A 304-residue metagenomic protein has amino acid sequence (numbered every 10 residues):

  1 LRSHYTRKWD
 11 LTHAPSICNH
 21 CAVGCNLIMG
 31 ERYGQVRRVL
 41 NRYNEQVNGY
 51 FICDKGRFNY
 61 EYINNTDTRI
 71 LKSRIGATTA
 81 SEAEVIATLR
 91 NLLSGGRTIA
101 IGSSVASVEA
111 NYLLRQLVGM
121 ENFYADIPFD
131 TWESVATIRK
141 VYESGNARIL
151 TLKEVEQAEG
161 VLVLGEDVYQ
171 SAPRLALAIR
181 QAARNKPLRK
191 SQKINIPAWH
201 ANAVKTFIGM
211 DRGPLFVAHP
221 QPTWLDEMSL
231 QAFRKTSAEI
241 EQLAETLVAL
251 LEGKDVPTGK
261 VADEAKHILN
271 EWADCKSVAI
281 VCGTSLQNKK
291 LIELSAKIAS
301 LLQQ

Functional and structural regions predicted by a protein language model:
L1-Q304: Catalytic alpha/large subunits of respiratory electron-transfer oxidoreductases, centered on bis-MGD molybdoenzymes
